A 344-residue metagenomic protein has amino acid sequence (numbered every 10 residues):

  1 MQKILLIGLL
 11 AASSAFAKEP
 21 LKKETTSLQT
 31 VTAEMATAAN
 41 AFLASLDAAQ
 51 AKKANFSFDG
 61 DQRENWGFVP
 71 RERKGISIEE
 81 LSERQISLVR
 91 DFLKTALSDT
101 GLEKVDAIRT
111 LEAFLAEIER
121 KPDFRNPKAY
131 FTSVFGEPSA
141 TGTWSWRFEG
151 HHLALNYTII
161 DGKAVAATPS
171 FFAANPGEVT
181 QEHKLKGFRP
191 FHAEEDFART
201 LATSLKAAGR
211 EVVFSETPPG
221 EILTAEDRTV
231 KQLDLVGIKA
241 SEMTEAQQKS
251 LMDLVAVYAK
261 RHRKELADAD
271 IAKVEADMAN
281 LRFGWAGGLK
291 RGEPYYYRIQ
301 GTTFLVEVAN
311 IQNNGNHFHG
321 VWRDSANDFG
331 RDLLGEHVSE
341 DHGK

Functional and structural regions predicted by a protein language model:
M1-I7: Sec-dependent signal peptide recognition, specifically the positively charged N-region followed immediately by
G8-A17: Hydrophobic h-region of N-terminal signal peptides that target proteins for export in Gram-negative bacteria
K18-S98, L102-K344: A cross-kingdom marker for long, charged
